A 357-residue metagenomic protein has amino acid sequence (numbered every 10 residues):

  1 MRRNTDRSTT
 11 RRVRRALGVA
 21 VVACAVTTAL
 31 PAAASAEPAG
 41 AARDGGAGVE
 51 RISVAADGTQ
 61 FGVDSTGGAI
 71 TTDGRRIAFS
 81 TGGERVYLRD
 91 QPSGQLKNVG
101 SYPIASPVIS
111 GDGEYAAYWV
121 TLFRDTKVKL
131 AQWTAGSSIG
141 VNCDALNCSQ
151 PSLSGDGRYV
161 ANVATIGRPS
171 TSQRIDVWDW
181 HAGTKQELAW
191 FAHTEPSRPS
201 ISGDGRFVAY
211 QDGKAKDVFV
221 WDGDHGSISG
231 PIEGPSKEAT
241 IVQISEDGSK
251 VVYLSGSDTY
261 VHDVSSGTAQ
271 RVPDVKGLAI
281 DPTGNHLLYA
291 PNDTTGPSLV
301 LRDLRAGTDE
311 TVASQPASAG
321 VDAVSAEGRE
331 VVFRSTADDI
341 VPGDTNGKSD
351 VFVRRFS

Functional and structural regions predicted by a protein language model:
M1-P38: Secretory targeting and sorting signals
R2-N4, E37-S357: Conserved "turn/edge" positions that cap or connect secondary-structure elements within repeat/scaffolded domains
